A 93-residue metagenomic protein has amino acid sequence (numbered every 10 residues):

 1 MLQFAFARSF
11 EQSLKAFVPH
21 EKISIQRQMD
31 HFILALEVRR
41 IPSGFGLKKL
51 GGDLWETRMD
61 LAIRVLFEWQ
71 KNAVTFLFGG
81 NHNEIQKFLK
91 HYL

Functional and structural regions predicted by a protein language model:
M1-F4, E11-K15, K22-I23, W55 (+1 more regions): Enriched for short, Lys/Arg-rich terminal
R8-E11, R39-G44, G79: A generic, residue-level signal for flexible/boundary positions that often mark functional hotspots
F17, M29-F32, Y92: Alpha-helix boundary/capping residues
H31-R58: A short, surface-exposed loop/turn module that caps and links secondary-structure elements
